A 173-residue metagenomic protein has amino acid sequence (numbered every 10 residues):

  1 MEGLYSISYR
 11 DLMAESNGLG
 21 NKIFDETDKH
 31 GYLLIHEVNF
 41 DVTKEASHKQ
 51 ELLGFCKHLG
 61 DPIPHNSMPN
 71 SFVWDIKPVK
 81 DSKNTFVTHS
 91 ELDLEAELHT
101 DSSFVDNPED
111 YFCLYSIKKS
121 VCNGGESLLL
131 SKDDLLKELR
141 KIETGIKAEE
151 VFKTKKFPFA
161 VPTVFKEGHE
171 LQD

Functional and structural regions predicted by a protein language model:
M1-H65: N-terminal auxiliary "cap/dimerization" subdomain that precedes the catalytic jelly-roll/cupin core of mononuclear
M1-L12, D28-H30, V42, F72-D173: Active-site environment of non-heme Fe oxygenases that use a 2-His-1-carboxylate facial triad
D61-N66, T144-A148: Cytochrome P450 catalytic domain signature, combining two hallmark sequence patches
P69: Glycine- and charge-enriched loop/helix tracts that form the active or gating conduit in phosphate/cation-handling
